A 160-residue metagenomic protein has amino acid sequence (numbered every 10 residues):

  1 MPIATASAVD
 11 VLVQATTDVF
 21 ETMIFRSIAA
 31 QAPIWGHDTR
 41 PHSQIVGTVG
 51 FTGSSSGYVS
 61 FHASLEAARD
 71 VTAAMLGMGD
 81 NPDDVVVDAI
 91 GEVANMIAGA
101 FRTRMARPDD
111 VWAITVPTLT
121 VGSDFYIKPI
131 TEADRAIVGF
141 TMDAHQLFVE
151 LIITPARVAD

Functional and structural regions predicted by a protein language model:
M1-D160: N-terminal auxiliary interaction/assembly segments of multi-subunit proteins
